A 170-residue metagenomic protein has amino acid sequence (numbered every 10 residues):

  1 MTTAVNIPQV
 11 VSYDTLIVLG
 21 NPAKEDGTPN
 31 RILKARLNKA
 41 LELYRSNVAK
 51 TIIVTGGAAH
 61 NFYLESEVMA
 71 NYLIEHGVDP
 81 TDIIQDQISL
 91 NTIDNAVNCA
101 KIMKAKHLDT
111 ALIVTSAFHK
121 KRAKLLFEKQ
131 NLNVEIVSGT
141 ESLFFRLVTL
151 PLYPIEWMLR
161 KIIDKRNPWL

Functional and structural regions predicted by a protein language model:
M1-T149: A structural signal for short, hydrophobic/glycine-enriched beta-strand patches
L143-L170: A transmembrane-helix-recognition feature enriched in membrane-embedded lipid enzymes and envelope glyco-/phospholipid
